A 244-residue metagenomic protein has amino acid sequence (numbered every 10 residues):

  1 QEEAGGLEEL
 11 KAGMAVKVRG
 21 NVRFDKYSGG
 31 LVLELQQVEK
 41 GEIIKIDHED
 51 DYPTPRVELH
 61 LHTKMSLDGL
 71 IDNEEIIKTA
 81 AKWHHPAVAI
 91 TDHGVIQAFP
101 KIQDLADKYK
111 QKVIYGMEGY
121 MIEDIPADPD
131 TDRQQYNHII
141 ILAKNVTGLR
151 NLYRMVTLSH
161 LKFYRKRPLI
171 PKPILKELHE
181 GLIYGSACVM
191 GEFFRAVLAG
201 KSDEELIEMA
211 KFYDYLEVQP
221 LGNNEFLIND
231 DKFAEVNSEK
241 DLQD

Functional and structural regions predicted by a protein language model:
Q1-D244: Phosphodiester-processing cores and adjacent nucleic acid-binding clamps
